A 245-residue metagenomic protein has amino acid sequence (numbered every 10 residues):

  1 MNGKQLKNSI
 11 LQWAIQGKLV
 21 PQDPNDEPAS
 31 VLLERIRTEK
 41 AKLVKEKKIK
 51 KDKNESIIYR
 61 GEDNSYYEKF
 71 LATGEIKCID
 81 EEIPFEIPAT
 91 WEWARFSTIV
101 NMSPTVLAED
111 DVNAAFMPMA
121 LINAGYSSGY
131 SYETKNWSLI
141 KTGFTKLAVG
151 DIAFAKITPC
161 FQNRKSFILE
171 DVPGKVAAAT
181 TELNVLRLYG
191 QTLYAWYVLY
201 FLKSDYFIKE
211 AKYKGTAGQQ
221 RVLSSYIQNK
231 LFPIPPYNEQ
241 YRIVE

Functional and structural regions predicted by a protein language model:
K4, I15, E92, V198 (+1 more regions): Amphipathic alpha-helical segments
L6-C78: Extended, domain-scale alpha-helical bundle/helix-rich regions
S9, K18, K77-L107, Y237 (+1 more regions): Non-catalytic DNA-recognition/assembly elements of restriction-modification systems
S9, W13, R35, E39 (+7 more regions): Generic, well-ordered alpha-helical scaffold segments in large soluble proteins
F70, G74-E82, S97-A108, A115-I152 (+1 more regions): Sequence-specific dsDNA recognition surfaces
P118-E133, I152-A179, A195-Y200, I208-A217: Short, ligand-facing micro-motifs at secondary-structure edges
D171-V172, R187-Y189: A structural micro-motif recognizing beta-strand termini and the immediately following turn/loop segments
V176-N184, T216-I234: A short glycine-rich beta-alpha junction/loop motif
